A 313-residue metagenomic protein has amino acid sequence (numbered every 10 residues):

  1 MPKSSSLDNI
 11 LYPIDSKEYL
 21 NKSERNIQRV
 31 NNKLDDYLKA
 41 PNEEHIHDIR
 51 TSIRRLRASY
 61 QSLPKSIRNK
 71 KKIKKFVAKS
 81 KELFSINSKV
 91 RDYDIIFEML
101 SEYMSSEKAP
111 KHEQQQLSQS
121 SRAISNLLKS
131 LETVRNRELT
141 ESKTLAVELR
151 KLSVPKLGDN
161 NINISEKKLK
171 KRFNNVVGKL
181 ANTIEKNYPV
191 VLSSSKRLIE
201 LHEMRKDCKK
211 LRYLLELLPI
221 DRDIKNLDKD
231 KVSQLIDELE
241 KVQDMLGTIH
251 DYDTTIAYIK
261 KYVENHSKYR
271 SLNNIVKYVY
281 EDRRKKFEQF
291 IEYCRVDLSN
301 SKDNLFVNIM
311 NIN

Functional and structural regions predicted by a protein language model:
M1-N313: Function-determining surface determinants
